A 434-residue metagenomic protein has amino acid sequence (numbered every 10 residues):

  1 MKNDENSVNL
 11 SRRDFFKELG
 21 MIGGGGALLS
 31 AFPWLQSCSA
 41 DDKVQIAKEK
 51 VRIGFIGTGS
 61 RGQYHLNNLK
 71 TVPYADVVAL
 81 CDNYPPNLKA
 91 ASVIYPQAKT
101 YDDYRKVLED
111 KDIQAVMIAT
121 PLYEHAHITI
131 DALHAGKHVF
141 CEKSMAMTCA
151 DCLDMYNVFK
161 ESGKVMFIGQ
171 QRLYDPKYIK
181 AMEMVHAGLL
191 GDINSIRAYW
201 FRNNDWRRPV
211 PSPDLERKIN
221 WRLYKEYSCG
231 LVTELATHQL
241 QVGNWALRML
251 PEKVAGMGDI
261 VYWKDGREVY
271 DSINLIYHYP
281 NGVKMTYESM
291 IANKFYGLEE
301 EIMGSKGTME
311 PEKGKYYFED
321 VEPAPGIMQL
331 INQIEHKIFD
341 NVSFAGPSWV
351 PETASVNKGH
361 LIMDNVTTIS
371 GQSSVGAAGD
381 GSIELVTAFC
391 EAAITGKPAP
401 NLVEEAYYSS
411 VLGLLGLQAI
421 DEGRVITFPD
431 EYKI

Functional and structural regions predicted by a protein language model:
M1-S11: N-terminal secretory signal peptides
I22-Y95, D175, G243: N-terminal Rossmann-like dinucleotide-binding module
G57, R61, E161-I168, R172-R267 (+3 more regions): Predominantly a Rossmann-like dinucleotide-binding segment in NAD(P)-dependent oxidoreductases
L88, A377, G381-L385, L412-G423: Stable alpha-helical structural segments in soluble proteins, enriched in small hydrophobic residues
K99-Q114: A structured beta-alpha segment of the ubiquitous adenosine-cofactor-binding alpha/beta core
A115, P121-L122, A126-Y174, G188: Beta-strand-loop-alpha-helix segment that lines the small-molecule cofactor/substrate pocket of alpha/beta enzymes
D214-N220, L231, N244-A246, K253 (+5 more regions): C-terminal glycine/acidic-rich active-site capping loop/insertion
Y407, R424-I434: C-terminal lid/capping helical subdomain adjacent to the catalytic/cofactor pocket in oxidative enzymes
